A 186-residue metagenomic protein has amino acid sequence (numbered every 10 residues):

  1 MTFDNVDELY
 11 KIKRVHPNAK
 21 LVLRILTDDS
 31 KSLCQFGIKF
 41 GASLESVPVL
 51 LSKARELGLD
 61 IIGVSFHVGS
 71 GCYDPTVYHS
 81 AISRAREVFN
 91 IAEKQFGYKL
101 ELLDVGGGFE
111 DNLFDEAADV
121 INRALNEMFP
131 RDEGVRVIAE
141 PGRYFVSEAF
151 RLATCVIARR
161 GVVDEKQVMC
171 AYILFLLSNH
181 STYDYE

Functional and structural regions predicted by a protein language model:
M1-F3, F40, F66-H67, Y78 (+5 more regions): Bulky hydrophobic/aromatic packing residues
M1-L102, F114, F129, R159: Active-site-proximal beta-alpha core segment in soluble small-molecule metabolic enzymes
I12, L23, V64, V105 (+3 more regions): Conserved, mostly hydrophobic/aromatic
V68-G69, L102-N112, A139-Y144: Glycine-rich beta-strand-to-loop/alpha-helix junction loops that act as flexible
D74-S80, F109-V120, S147-A158: Short glycine/threonine-rich loop-to-helix capping motif typified by GTGT followed within a few residues by an Asp-Pro
V120, N126, R131, R136-E186: Charged (often Lys/Glu-rich) extended helix/loop segments that serve as interaction or gating elements
